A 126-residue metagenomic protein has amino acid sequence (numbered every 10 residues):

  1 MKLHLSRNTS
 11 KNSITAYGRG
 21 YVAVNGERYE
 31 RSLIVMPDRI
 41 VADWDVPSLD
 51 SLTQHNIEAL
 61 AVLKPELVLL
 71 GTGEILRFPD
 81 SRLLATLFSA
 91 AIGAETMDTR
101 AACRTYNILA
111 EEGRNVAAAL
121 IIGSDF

Functional and structural regions predicted by a protein language model:
M1-L52, E111-F126: Non-catalytic interface/targeting segments
D43-W44, L76-P79, T105: Short active-site-adjacent helix-start/loop capping segments
L52-A61: A short, acidic, amphipathic alpha-helical segment used as a generic capping/interface helix at domain edges
L60-M97: Mid-chain, well-packed structural core segment of small domains
I75, A102, S124: Positions that flank functional sites
G93-I121: C-terminal structural segments of small proteins and small subunits
